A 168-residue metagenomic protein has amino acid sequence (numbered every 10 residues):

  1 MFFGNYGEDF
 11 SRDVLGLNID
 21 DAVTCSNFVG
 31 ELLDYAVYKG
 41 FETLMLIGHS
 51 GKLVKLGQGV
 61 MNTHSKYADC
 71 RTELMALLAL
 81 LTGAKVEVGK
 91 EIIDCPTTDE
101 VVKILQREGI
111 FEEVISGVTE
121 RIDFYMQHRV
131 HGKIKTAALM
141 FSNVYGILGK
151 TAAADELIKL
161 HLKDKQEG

Functional and structural regions predicted by a protein language model:
M1-E42, K52, G57-G168: N-terminal loops that bind phosphate or other acidic moieties and the adjacent beta-alpha structural core
